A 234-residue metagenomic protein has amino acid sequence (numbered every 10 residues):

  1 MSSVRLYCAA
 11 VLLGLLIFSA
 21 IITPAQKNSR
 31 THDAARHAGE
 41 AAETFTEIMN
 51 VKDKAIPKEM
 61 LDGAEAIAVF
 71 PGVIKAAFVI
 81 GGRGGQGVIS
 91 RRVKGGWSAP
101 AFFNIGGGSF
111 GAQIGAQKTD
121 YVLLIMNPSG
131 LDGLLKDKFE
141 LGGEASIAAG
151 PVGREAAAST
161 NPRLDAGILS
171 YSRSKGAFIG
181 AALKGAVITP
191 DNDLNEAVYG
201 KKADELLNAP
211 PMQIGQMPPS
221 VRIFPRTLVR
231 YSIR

Functional and structural regions predicted by a protein language model:
M1-V11: Bacterial N-terminal signal peptides that target proteins for export
A9-S19: Bacterial N-terminal signal peptides
F18-K27: Bacterial Sec-dependent signal peptides at the C-terminal "C-region" and cleavage site
Q26-R234: Small-residue-enriched, tightly packed secondary-structure blocks
